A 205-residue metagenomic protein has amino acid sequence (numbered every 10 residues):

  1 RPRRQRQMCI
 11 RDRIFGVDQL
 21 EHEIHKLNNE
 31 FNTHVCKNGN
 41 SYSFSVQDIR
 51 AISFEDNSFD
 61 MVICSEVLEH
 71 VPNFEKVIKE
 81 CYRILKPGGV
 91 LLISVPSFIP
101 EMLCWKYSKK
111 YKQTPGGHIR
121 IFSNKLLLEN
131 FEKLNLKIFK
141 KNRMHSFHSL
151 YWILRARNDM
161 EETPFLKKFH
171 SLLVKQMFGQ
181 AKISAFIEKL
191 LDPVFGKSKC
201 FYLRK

Functional and structural regions predicted by a protein language model:
R1-R6, I10: Single conserved hydrophobic/aromatic residue that forms the stacking wall/gate of nucleotide- or nucleobase-binding
I10, E69, N73: Conserved coupling/switch loop of ABC ATPases
R11-D12, G89: A short helix->loop->beta-strand "cap" motif at the edges of active sites that frequently abuts
R13-D18: Conserved SAM-binding motif I beta-strand of class I
Q19, E23-N38, F44-V46, R50 (+4 more regions): S-adenosyl-L-methionine-dependent methyltransferase catalytic module, highlighting the catalytic core
A51-D56: Short conserved loop adjoining the S-adenosyl-L-methionine
M61-V67: A short beta-strand submotif of the Rossmann-like class I SAM-dependent methyltransferase core that lines
